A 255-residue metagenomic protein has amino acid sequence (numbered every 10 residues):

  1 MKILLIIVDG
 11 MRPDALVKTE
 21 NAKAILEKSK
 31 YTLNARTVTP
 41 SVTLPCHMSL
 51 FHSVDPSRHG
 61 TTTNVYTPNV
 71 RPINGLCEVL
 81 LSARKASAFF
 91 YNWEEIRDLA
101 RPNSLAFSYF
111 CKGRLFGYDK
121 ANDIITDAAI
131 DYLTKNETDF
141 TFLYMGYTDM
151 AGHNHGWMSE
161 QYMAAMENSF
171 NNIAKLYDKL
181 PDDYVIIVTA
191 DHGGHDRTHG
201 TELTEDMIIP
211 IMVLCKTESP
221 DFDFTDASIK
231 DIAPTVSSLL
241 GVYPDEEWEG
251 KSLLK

Functional and structural regions predicted by a protein language model:
M1-K255: Feature captures the catalytic ectodomains and active-site-proximal regions of enzymes that hydrolyze or transfer
